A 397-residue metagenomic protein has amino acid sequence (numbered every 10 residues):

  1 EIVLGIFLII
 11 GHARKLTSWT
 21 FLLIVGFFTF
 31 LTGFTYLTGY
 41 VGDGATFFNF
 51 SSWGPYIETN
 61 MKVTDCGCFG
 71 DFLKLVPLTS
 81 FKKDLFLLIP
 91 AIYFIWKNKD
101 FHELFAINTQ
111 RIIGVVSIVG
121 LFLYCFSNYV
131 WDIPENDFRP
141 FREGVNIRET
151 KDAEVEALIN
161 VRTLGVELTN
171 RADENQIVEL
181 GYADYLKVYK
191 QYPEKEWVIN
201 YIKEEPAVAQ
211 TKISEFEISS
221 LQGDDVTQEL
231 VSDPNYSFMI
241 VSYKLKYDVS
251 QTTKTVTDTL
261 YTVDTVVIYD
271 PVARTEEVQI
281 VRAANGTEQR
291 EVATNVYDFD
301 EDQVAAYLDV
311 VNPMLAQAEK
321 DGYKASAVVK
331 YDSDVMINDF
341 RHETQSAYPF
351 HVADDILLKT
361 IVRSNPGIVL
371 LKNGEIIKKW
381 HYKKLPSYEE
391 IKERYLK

Functional and structural regions predicted by a protein language model:
E1-F34: Functionalized membrane-embedded alpha-helices
L85-V116: Cytosolic-side transmembrane helix boundary signature
F105-N136: Internal/C-terminal transmembrane anchor helices
Y124-V231, T257-Y261: Membrane-interface segments at or immediately adjacent to transmembrane helices that form the boundary between
P140-R148, K378-K397: Thiol-/selenol-based redox modules, centered on thioredoxin-like and closely related oxidoreductase domains
E217, Q228-Q303: Short active-site neighborhood of thiol/selenol oxidoreductases, capturing the structured segment around
A325-V328, H342-N365: Short, internal strand/loop/helix patches that form the active-site neighborhood or redox-interaction surface
D355-P386: Thiol/disulfide oxidoreductase modules built on the thioredoxin-like
